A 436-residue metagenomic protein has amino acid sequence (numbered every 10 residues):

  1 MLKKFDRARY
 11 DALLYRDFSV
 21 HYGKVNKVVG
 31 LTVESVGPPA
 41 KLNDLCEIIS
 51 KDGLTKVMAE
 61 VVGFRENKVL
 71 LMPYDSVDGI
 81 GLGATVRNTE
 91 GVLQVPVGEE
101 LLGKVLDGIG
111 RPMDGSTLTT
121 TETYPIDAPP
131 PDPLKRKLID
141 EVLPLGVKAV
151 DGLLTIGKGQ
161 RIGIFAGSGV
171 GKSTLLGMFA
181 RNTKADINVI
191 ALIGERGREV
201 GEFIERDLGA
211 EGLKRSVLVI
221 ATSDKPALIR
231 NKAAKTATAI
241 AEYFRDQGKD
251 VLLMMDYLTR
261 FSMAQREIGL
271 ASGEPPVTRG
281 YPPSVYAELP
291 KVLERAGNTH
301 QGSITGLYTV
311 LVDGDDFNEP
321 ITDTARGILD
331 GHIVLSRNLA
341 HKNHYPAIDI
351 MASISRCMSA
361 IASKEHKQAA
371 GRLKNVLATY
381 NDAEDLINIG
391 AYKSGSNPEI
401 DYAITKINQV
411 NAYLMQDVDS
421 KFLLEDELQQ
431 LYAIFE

Functional and structural regions predicted by a protein language model:
M1-K104, G108-M113: N-terminal accessory targeting/assembly segments
F5-Y10, T89, L145-V150, A237 (+2 more regions): Phosphate-interacting basic helix/loop segments used at nucleotide- and nucleic-acid interfaces
H21, V29, L42, L101 (+6 more regions): A generic structural signal for well-ordered coil/turn residues at beta-strand boundaries that shape enzyme active-site
H21, V57, L82, L101 (+4 more regions): Residue-level signal for beta-strand positions within conserved beta-sheet cores that form or flank
K27, G37, S50, G63 (+11 more regions): Flexible glycine-/small-residue-rich
T55, L93-V97, P112-L118, L134-D140 (+3 more regions): Active-site phosphate-binding and catalytic loops of NTP-dependent enzymes
A84-V86, L93, E100, M113-Q160 (+4 more regions): P-loop NTPase nucleotide-binding/switch module
G152-L153, G159-E436: P-loop NTPase catalytic core
